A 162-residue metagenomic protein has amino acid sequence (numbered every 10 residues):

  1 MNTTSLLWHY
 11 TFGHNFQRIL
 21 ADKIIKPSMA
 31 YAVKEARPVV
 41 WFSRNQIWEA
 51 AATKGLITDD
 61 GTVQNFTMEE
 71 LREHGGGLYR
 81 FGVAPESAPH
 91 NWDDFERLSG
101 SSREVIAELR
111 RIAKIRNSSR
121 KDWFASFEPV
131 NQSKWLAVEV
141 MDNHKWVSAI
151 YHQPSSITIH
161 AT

Functional and structural regions predicted by a protein language model:
M1-T162: NAD-dependent ADP-ribosyltransferases
